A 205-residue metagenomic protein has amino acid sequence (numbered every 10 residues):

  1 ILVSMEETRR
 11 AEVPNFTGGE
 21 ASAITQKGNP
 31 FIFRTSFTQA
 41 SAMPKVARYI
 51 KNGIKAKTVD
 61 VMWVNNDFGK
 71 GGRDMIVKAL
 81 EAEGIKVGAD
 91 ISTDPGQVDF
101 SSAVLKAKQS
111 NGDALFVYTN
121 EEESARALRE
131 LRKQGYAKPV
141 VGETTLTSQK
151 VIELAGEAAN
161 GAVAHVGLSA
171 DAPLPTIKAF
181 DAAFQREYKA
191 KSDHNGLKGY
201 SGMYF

Functional and structural regions predicted by a protein language model:
I1-D90, P139-V163: Extracytoplasmic ligand/sensor domains, especially the bilobed periplasmic-binding protein
I1-R9, D99, D113-Q134: Hydrophobic alpha-helical
M5-R9, K51, V77, E81 (+4 more regions): Surface-exposed amphipathic alpha-helices with a cationic face
A42, G72, E123, K198-G202: Catalytic-loop motifs flanking and including active-site residues across diverse enzymes
A42-K45, S92-K106, L174-K178: Structural motif
K55-A56, N111-D113, Y136: Short, high-confidence coil segments that cap the C-terminus of an alpha-helix and link into the following beta-strand
L115, Y204-F205: Alpha-helical scaffold elements that line and support the substrate/ligand-binding pocket of soluble hydrolases
L128-S201: Extracellular/periplasmic periplasmic-binding protein-like sensory domains
